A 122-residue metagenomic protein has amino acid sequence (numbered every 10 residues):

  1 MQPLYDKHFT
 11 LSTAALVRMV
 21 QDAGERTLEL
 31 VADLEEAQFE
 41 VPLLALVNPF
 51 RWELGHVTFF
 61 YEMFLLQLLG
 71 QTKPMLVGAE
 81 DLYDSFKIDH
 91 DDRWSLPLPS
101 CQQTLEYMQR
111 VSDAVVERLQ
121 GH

Functional and structural regions predicted by a protein language model:
M1-A15, M63-R118: Short, helix-capping/interhelical loops that line the mouth of catalytic, cofactor-, or ligand-binding pockets
M1-F39: N-terminal regions that are enriched for targeting/export leaders and immediately downstream pro/stem segments
E25-P49, Q67-P74, E117-H122: Helix-loop segments that flank and shape redox-cofactor active sites
V57: Ligand-binding pocket scaffold of soluble enzyme catalytic domains
F60: Short Ser/Thr-interspersed hydrophobic loop/turn segments at strand-loop and sheet-helix junctions that line or gate
